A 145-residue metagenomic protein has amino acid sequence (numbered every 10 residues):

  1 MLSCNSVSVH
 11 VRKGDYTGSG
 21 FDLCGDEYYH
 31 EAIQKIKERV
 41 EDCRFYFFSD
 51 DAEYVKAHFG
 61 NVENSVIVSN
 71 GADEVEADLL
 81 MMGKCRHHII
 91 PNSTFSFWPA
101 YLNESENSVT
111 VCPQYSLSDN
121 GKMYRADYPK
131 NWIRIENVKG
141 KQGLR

Functional and structural regions predicted by a protein language model:
M1-S69, D73-V75: Core catalytic architecture of nucleotide-activated donor-dependent transferases building glycoconjugates
S8, V66-I67, T110, W132-R134: Conserved beta-strand scaffold positions in the cores of enzyme catalytic domains, especially in NTP/NDP-utilizing
Y28, Y54-A57, F97-Y101, Y115-S116 (+1 more regions): Tryptophan-centered motif/residue detector
I36-K37, E106, W132, G140: Amphipathic alpha-helical interaction segments
V55-V62, L102-N103, G121-A126: Short loop/helix-cap segments at secondary-structure boundaries that form the rim of catalytic
S69-G71, Q114, E136-K139: Residues at the C-termini of beta-strands that transition into short coil/loop
V75-K122: A donor-sugar binding/catalytic signature common to diverse glycosyltransferases and related nucleotide-sugar
S118-R145: Leloir-type glycosyltransferase catalytic cores
